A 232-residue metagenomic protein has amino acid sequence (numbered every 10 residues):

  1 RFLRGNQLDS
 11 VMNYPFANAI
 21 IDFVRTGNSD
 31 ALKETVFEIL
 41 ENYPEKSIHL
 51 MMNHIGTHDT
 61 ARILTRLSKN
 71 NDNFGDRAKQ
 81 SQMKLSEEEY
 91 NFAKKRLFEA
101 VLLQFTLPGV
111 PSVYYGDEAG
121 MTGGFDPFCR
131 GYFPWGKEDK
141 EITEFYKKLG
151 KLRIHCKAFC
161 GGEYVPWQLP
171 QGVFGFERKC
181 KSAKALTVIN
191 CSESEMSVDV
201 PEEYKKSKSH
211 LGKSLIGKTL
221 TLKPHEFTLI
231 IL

Functional and structural regions predicted by a protein language model:
R1-H54, T122-K148, P201: Active-site-proximal helices and loops of the catalytic beta/alpha 8
G5, N53-L85, V101-D139: Aromatic/acidic polysaccharide-binding cleft in carbohydrate-active enzymes
D30-K33, F37, N71-F98, H155: Aromatic-anchored helix/helix-loop segment that forms the rim or "lid" of small-molecule/cofactor binding pockets
P111-Y115, K157-E163: Acidic/polar loop patches that form or flank catalytic/metal-binding clefts of enzymes that bind anionic ligands
Y146-C156: Amphipathic alpha-helical
W167-P201: Carbohydrate-binding surface patches
E202-G212: Solvent-exposed beta-hairpin/edge-strand motifs
K218-L232: C-terminal beta-strand-rich structural cap/linker in extracellular carbohydrate-active enzymes
